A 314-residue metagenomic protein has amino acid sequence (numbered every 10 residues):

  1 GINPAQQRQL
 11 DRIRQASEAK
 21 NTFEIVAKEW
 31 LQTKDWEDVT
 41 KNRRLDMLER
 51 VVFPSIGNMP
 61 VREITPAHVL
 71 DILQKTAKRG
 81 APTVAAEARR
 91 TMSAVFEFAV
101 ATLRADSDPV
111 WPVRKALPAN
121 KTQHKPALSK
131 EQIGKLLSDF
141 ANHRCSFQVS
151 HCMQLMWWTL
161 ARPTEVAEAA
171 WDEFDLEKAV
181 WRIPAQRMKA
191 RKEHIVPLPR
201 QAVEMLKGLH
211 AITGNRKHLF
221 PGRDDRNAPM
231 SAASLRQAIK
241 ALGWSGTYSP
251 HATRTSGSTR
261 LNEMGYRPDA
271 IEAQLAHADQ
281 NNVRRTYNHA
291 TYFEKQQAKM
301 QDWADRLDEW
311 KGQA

Functional and structural regions predicted by a protein language model:
G1-L10, E63-A67, E97-K121: Short, charged hinge/linker segments at domain and secondary-structure junctions
I13-R79, V95-F98, A116: Basic/aromatic-enriched alpha-helical hairpins
A19, F23, A27, T40 (+15 more regions): Hydrophobic (often cysteine-bearing) scaffold residues that line and stabilize catalytic clefts of nucleotide/cofactor
T76-T91, A101, A105-A169, E177 (+4 more regions): Basic, Lys/Arg- and aromatic-enriched nucleic-acid-binding interface segment
S107, E173-V180, S245-T247, Y266-N288 (+1 more regions): Short, polar N-cap/turn motifs at the start of nucleic acid-interacting alpha helices
A119, A127, R182-R191, V203 (+1 more regions): Catalytic-site neighborhood detector that most strongly recognizes the C-terminal catalytic loop/helix of tyrosine
G134, S138-S150, T159, V196 (+6 more regions): Short, basic (Lys/Arg/His-rich) helix/loop patches that form interaction surfaces in the mid-to-C-terminal regions
V180, E193-P197: Well-ordered beta-strand positions in beta-sheet-rich domains
